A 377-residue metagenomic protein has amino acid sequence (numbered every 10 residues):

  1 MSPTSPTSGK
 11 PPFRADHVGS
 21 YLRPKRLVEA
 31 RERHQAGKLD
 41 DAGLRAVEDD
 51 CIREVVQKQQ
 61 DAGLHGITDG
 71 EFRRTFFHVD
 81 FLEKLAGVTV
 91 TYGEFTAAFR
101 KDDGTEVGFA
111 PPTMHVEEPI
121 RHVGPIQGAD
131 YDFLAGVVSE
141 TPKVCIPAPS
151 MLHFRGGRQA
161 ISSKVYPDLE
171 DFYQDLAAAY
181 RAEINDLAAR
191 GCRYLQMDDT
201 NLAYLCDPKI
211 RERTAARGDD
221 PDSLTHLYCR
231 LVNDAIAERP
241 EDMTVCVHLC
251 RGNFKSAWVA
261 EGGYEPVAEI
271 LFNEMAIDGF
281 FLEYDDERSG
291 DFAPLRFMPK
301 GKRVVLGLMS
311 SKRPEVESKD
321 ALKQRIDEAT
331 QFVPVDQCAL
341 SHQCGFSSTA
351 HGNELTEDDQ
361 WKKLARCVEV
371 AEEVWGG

Functional and structural regions predicted by a protein language model:
M1-G377: Domain-level signal for soluble alpha/beta catalytic cores
